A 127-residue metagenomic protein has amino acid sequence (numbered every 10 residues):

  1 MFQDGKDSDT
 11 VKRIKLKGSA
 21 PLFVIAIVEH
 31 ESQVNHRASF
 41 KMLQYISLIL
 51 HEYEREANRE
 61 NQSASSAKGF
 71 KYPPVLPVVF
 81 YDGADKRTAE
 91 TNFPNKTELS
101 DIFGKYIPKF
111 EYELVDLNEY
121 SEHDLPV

Functional and structural regions predicted by a protein language model:
M1-V127: Conserved single-residue anchors adjacent to enzymatic active/cofactor-binding motifs
